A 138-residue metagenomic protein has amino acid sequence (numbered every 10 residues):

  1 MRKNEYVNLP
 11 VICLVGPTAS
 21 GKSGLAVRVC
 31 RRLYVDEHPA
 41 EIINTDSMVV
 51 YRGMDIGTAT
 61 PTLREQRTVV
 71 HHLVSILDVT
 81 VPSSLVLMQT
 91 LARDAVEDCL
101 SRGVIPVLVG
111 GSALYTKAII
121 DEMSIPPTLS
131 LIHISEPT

Functional and structural regions predicted by a protein language model:
M1-P10: Extreme N-terminal, non-catalytic leader segments that precede Walker-type/kinase nucleotide-binding cores
L14: Hydrophobic anchor at the beta1->P-loop junction of P-loop NTPases
P17: P-loop (Walker A) phosphate-binding loop of NTP-binding proteins
S20: ATP-binding Walker
S23-L108, A113-L131: N-terminal phosphate/diphosphate-binding loop that engages ATP/GTP or pyrophosphate donors across diverse enzyme folds
I132-T138: Residue-level detector of conserved catalytic or cofactor/ligand-binding positions in enzyme active sites
